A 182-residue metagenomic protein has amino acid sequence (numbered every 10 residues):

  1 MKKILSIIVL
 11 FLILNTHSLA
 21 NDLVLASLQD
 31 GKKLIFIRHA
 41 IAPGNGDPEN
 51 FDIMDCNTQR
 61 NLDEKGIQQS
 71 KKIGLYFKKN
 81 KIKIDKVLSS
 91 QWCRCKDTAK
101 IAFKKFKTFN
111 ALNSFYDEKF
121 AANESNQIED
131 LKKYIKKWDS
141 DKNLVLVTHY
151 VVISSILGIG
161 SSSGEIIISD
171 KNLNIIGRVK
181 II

Functional and structural regions predicted by a protein language model:
I4-N15: Sec-dependent N-terminal signal peptides
N21-K119, I159-I182: Active-site-proximal alpha-helix that buttresses catalytic centers in soluble enzyme cores
K32-L34, S140-T148: Generic beta-sheet signal
Y76-K79, K133-K137: A generic secondary-structure signal
S89-W92, V147-V151: Short, well-ordered beta-to-alpha junction loops that form the rim of enzyme active sites and present histidine/acidic
L112-A121, I128, K132-I135: All-alpha RGS (Regulator of G-protein Signaling) helical domain and cognate RGS-like helical scaffolds
K136-K142, K171: A short, structured loop/turn motif at beta-sheet edges
